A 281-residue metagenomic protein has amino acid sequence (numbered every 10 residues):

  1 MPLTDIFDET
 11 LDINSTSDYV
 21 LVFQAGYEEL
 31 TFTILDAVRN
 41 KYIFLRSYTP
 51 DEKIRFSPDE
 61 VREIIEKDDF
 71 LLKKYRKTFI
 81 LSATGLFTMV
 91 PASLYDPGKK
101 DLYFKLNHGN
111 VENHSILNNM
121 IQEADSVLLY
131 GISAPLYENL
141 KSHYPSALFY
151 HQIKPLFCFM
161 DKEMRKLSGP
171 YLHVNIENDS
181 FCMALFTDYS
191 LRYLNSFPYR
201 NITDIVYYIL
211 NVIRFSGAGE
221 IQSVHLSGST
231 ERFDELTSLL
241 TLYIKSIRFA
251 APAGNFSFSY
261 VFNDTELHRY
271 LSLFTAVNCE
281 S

Functional and structural regions predicted by a protein language model:
M1-S281: Hydrophobic/aromatic-enriched cytosolic interaction surfaces used to assemble or bind macromolecules
